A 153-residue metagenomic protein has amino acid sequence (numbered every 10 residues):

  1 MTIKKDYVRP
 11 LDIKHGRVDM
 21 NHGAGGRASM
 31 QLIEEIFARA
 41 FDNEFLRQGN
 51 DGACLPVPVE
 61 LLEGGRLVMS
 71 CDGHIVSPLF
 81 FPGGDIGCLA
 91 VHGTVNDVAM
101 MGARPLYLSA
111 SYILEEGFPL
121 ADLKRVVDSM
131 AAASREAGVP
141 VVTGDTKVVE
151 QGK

Functional and structural regions predicted by a protein language model:
M1-I36: N-terminal amphipathic/basic leader segments beginning at the initiator methionine
D19, R27-K153: Glycine-rich phosphate/pyrophosphate-binding loop regions near the starts of catalytic domains
